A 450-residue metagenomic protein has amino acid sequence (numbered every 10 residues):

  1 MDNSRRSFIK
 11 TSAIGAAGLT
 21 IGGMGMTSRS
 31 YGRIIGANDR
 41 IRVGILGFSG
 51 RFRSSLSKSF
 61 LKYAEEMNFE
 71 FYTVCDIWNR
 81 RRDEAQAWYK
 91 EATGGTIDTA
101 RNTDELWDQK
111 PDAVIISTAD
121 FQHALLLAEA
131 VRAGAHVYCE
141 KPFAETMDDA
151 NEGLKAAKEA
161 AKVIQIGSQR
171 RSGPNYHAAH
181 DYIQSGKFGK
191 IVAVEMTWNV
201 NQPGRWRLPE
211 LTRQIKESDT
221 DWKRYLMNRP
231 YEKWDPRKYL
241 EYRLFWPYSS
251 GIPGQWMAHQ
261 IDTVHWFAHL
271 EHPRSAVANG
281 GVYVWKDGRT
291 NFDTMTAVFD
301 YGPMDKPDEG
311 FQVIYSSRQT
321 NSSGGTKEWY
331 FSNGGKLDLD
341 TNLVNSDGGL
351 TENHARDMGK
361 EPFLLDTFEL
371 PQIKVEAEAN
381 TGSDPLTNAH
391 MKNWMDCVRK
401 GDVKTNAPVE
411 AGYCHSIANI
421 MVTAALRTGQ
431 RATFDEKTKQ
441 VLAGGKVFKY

Functional and structural regions predicted by a protein language model:
M1-H136, N151-V163: N-terminal glycine-/serine-/threonine-rich beta1-alpha1-beta2 phosphate-ribose binding loop of Rossmann-like
F48-F52, I77-R81, D120-Q122, A144-E145 (+3 more regions): Solvent-exposed loop/turn segments at secondary-structure junctions within structured extracellular/periplasmic domains
S55, R80-E84, E105, Q122-L125 (+8 more regions): Extracytoplasmic/secreted proteins, especially bacterial periplasmic and envelope-associated proteins
R101, C139, A278-G280: Short loop/edge segments at beta-strand edges and connector loops that shape dinucleotide/nucleotide cofactor-binding
G134-T146: ADP-ribose/adenylate-binding Rossmann-like module
K141-F143, G167-R170, W198, V409: Short strand-turn motif at the edge of the Rossmann-like AdoMet-binding core
E152-R170, A179, G189-V194: Rossmann-fold dehydrogenase core element
H177-A178, K190, E195-N199, G204-G348 (+3 more regions): Contiguous beta-strand/loop segments that form the cofactor/metal-binding neighborhood of enzyme cores
